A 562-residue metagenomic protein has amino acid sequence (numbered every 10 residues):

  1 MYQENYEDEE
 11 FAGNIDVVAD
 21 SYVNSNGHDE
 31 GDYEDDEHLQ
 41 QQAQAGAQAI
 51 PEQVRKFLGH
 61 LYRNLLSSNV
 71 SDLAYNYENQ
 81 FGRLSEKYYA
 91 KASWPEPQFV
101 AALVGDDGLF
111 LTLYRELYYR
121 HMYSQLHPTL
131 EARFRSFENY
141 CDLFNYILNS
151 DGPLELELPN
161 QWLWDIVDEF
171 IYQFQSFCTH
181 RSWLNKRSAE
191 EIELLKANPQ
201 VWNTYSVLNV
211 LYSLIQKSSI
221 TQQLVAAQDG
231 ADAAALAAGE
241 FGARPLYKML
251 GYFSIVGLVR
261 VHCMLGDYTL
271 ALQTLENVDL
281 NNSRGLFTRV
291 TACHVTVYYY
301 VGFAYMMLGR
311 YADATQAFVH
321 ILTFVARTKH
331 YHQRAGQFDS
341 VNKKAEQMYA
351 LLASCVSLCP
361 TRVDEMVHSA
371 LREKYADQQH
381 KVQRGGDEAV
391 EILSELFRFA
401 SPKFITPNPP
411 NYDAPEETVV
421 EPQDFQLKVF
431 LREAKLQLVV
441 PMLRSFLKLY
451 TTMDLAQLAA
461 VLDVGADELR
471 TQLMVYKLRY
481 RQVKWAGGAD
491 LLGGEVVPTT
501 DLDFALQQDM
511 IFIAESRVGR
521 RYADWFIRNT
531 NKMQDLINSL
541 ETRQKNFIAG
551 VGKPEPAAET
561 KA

Functional and structural regions predicted by a protein language model:
M1-A562: Extended alpha-helical scaffold regions
